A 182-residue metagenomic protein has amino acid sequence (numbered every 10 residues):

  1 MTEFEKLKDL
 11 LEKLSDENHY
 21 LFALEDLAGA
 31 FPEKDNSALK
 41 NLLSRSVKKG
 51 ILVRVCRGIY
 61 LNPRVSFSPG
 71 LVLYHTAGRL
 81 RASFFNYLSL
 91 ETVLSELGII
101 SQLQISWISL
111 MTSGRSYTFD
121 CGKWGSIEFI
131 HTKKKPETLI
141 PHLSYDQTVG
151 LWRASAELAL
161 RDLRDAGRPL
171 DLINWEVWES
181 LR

Functional and structural regions predicted by a protein language model:
T2-R81: Short beta-edge/loop segments at beta->alpha junctions of small alpha/beta modules that act as binding/recognition
P63-R182: Nucleic-acid-binding surface
